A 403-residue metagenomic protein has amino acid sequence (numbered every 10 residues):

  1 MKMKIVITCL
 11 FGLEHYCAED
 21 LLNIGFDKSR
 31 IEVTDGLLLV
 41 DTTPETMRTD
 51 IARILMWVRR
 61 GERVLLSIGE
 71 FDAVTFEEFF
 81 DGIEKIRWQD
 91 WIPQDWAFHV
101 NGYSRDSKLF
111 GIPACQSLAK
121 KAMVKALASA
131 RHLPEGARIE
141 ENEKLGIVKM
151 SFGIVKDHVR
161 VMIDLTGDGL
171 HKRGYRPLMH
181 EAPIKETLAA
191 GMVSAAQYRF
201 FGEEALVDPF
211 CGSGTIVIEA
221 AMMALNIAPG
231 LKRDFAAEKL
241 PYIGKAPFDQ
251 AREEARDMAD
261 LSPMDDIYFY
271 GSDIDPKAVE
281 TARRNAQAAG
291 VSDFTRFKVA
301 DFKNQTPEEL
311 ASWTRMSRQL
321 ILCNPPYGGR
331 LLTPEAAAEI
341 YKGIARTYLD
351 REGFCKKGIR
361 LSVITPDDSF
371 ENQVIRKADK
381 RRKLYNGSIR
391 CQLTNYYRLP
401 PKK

Functional and structural regions predicted by a protein language model:
K2-V148: Non-catalytic nucleic-acid substrate-recognition regions in nucleic-acid-modifying enzymes
K4, T8, G12, Y268 (+2 more regions): Conserved Class I SAM-dependent methyltransferase catalytic core
E45-R53, D168-H171, K402-K403: Short, charged/polar, Gly/Pro-enriched secondary-structure boundary elements
M150-I163, K403: C-terminal edge-of-domain segments
V161-Q197: SAM-dependent Rossmann-like transferase core, predominantly class I methyltransferases with a strong bias toward
I184-E308: Conserved S-adenosyl-L-methionine
I227, L231-E254, R315-S317, Y327-S362: SAM-dependent methyltransferase catalytic-core segment centered on the flexible catalytic loop and adjoining short
P307-L320: A short acidic, Gly/Pro-enriched loop at the edge of an enzyme's catalytic core that lines a small-molecule cofactor
